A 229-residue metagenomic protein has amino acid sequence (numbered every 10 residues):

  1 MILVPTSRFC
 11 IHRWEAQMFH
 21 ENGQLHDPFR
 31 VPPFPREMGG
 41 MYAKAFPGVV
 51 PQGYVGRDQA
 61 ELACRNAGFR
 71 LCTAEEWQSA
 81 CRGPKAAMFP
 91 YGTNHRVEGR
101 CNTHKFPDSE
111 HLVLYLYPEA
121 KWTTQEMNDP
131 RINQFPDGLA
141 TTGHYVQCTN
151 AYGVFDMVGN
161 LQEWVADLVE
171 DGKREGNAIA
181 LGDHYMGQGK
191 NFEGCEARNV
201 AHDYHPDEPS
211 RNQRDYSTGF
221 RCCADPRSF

Functional and structural regions predicted by a protein language model:
I2-K85, R96, I132-Y152: Short aromatic-cysteine micro-motif
V4, M157, A224-D225: Active-site beta-strand termini and strand-to-loop segments that position acidic
C10-H12, R70-C72, M88-P90, G153-D156 (+2 more regions): Structural recognition of the beta-strand scaffold that forms the well-ordered cores of secreted hydrolase catalytic
E15, V165-V169, P226: Short beta-strand segments enriched in hydrophobic/aromatic residues within well-folded beta-rich domains
Q17-M18, V50-D58, L62, G68-C72 (+4 more regions): Disulfide-stabilized, aromatic/cysteine-rich ligand-recognition loop
E61, W77-E119, W164-M186: An exposed tryptophan-centered "aromatic clamp" motif
L112-V158: Short, well-ordered junction/capping motifs at the entry into regular secondary structure
G138, H144-V146, M157-E163, D167-V169 (+1 more regions): Hydrophobic, well-ordered secondary-structure scaffolds
